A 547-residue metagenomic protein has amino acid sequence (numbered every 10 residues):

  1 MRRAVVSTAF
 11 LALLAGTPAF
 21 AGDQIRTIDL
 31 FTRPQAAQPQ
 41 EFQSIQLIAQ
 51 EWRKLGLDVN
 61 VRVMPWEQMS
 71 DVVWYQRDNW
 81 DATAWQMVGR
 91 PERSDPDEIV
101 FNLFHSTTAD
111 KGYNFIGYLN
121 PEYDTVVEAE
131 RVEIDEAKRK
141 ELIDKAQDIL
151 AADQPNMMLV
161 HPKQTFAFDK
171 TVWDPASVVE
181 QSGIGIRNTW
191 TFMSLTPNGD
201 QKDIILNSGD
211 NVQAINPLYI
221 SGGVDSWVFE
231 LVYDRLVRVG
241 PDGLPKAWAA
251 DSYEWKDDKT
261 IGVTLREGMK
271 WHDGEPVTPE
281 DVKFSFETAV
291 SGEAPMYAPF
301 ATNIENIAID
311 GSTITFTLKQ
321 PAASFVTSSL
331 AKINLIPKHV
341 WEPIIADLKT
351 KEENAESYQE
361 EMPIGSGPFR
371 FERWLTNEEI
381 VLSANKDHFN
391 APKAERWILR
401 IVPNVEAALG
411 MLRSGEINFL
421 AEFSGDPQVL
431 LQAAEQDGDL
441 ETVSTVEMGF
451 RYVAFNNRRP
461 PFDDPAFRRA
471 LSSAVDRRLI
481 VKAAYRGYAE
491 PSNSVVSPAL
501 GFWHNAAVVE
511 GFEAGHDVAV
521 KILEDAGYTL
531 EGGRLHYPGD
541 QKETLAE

Functional and structural regions predicted by a protein language model:
R2, P162, T171, E254 (+1 more regions): Surface-exposed binding/hinge segments that line and control ligand-binding clefts or catalytic entry sites
G22-D23, Q40-Q50, V72-S208, V237 (+6 more regions): Detector for C-terminal structural segments
I25-A37, E133-D153, I205, T278-E287 (+9 more regions): Alpha-helical secondary-structure segments
D29-L30, A167-G183, D210-S226, A249 (+6 more regions): A structural "hinge/loop" feature
V61-V72, I364, I398-G410, G425-P427: Short helix-initiation/N-cap motifs at beta->coil->alpha
Q86-V88, A289, M296, N306-A308 (+6 more regions): Extracellular/periplasmic solute-recognition and catalytic clefts
D135, S252-P295, S312-T317, A408-M411 (+1 more regions): Aromatic- and charge-enriched surface segment that lines or borders ligand/interaction sites
N207-K256, E287, I364-G365, A484: N-terminal lobe/hinge region of extracytoplasmic solute-binding protein
